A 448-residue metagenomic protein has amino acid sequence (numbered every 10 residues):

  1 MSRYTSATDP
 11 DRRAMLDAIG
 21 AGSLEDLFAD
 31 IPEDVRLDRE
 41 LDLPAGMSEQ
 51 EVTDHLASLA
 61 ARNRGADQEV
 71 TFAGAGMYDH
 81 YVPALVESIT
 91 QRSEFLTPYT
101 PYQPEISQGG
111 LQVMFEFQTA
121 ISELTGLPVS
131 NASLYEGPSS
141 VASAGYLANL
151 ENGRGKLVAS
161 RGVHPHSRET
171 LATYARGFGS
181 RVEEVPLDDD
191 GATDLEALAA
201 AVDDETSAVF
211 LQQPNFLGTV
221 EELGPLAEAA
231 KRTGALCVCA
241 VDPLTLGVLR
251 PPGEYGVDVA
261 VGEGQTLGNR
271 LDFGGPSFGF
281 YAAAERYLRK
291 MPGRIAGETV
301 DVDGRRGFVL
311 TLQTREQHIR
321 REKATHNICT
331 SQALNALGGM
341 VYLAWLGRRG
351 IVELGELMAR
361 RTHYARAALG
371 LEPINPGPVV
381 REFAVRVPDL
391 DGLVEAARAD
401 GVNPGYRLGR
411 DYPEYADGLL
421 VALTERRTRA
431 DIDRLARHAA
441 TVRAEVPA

Functional and structural regions predicted by a protein language model:
M1-D38: Compact, charge-rich alpha-helical regulatory domains located at protein termini
V35-E116: N-terminal entrance/gating region of PLP-dependent enzymes' catalytic architecture
Y102-I106, S122-A142: Short loop-beta-helix segment that forms the pyridoxal 5′-phosphate
S130, R181-V185, I374, G405: General small-molecule cofactor/ligand-binding pocket signal
S139-R305, G370, V387, G392-E395 (+4 more regions): Conserved PLP-enzyme active-site core in the AAT-like
L267-L369, P373-P376: Active-site C-terminal subdomain of aminotransferase-like
R349-R434: Conserved C-terminal alpha-helix-loop-beta "cap" of PLP-dependent enzymes that closes/shapes the active-site mouth
A399-Y406, A439-P447: A common structural junction motif
